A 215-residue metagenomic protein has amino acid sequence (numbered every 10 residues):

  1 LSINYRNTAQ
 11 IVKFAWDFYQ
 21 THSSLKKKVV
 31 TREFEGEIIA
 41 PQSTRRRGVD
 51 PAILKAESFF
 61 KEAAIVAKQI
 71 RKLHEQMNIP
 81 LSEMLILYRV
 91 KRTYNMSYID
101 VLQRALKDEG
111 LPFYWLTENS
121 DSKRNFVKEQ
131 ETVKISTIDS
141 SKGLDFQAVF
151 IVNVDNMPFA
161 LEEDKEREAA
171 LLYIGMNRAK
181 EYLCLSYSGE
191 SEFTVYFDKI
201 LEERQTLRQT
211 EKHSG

Functional and structural regions predicted by a protein language model:
L1-I39, E57-S58: Conserved coupling/interface region of RecA-like P-loop/ASCE motor cores
S2-A9, F18-Q20, F60-A64, R71-C184 (+2 more regions): Core RecA-like ATPase module of SF1/SF2 helicases and allied nucleic-acid translocases
F34-E35, R45, V127: A short beta-turn/loop motif at secondary-structure boundaries
A40-D50: Short, basic/glycine-rich phosphate-binding loops at helix/coil junctions that contact nucleotide phosphates
P51-A52, V133: A broad, low-specificity signal marking well-ordered, structured residues that form hydrophobic/aromatic
A52-K61: Short acidic-hydrophobic, aromatic-tinged amphipathic segments that line or gate anion-handling sites
Y187-S188: Short secondary-structure boundary segments
E192-Q205: A conserved SF2-helicase RecA2
